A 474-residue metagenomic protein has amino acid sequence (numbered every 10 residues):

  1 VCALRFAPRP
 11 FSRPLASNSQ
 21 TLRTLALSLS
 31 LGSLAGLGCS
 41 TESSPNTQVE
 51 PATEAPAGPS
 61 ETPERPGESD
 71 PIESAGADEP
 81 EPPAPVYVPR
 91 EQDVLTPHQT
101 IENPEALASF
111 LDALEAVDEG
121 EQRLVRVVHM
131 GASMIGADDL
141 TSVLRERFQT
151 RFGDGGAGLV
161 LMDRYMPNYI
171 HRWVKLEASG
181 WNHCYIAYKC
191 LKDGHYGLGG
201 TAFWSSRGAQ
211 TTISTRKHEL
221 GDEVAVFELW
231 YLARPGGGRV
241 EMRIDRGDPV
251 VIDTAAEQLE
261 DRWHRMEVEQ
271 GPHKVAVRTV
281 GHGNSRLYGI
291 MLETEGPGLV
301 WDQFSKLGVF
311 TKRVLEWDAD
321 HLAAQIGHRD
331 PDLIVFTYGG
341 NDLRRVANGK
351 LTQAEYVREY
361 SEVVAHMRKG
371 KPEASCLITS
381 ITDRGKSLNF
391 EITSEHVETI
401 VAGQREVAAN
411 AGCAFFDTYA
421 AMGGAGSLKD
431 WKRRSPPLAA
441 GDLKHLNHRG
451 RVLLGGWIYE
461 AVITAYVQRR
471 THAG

Functional and structural regions predicted by a protein language model:
V1-Q20: N-terminal secretory signal peptides that target proteins for export/translocation
R23-G36: Bacterial N-terminal signal peptides
G38-E42: Bacterial signal peptide processing site
S43-S69: Short, low-complexity, disordered segments immediately C-terminal to signal peptides in bacterial exported proteins
E79-H129, N182-Q210: Membrane/wall-proximal cationic-aromatic binding patches
E102-A116, V314-H328, R358-H366, T399-A402: Alpha-helical scaffolding within the catalytic cores of extracellular/periplasmic polymer-degrading hydrolases
R126, M134-R358, H445: Conserved SGNH/GDSL esterase-like catalytic core that processes O-acyl groups on lipids and polysaccharides
A319, I381-G474: Catalytic His-Asp segment of secreted/periplasmic serine-dependent ester chemistry enzymes
